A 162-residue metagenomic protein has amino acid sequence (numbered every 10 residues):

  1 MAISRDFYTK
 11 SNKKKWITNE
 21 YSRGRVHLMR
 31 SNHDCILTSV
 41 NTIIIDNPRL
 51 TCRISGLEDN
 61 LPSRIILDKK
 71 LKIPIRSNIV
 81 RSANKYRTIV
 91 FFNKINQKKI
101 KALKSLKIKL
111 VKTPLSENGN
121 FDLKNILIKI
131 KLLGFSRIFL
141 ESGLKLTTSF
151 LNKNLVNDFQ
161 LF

Functional and structural regions predicted by a protein language model:
M1-F135, K145-T148: Active-site ligand-binding patch in enzyme domains
S136, Q160-F162: Helical hairpin unit composed of two closely spaced alpha helices linked by a short loop
G143-L146, L155: A generic "binding-loop/recognition-motif" signal
F150-F159: Short acidic amphipathic segments
